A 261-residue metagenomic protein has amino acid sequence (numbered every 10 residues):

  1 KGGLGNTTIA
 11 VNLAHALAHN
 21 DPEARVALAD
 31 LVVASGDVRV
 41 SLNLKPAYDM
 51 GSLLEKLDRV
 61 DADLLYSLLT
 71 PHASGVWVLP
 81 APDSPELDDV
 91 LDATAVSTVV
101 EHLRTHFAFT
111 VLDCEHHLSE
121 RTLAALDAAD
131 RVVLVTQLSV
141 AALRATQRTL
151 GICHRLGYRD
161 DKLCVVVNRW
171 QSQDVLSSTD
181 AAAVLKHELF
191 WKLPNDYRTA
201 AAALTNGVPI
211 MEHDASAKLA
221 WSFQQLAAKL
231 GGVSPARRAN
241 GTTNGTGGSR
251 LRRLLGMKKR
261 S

Functional and structural regions predicted by a protein language model:
K1-A27: Walker A (P-loop) phosphate-binding motif
N20-V78, D89, W191: Phosphate-binding loop that captures ATP/GTP phosphates
L57-H117: Cytosolic-facing regulatory segments adjacent to core modules
H102-H106, L118-V140: Inter-motif core of Ras-like GTPase G domains
T136-Q137, L163-D174, K192-T199, A215: G-domain G4 guanine-recognition motif of GTPases
L143, Q147-K162: Conserved C-terminal guanine-recognition region of P-loop GTPase G domains, centered on the G4
R169, A182-M211, F223: Beta-strand-loop-alpha "switch" segments that mediate conformational coupling across diverse proteins
G207-S261: NTP-binding/hydrolysis catalytic cores, primarily Walker-type P-loop NTPases
